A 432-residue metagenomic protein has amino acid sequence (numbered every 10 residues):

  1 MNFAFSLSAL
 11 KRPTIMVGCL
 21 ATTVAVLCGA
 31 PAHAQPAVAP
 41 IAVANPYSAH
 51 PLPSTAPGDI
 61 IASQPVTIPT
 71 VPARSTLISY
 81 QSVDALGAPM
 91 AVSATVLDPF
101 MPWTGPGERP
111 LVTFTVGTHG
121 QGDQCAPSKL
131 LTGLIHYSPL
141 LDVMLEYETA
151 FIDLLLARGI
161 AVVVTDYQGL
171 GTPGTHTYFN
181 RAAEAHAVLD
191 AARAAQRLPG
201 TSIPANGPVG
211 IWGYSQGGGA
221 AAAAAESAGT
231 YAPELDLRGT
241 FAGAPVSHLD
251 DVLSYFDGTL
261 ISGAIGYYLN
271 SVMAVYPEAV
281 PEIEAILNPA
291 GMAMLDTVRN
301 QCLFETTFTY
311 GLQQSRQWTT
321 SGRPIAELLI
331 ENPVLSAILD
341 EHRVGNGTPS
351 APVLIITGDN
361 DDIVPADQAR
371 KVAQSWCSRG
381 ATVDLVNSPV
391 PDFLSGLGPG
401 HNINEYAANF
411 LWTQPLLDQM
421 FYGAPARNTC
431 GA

Functional and structural regions predicted by a protein language model:
N2, H33-G107: Catalytic-loop region of hydrolases
D84-S93, L97-G159: Short, surface-exposed "cap/lid" segments of acyl-processing enzymes
A150, A157, Y178-G200: Alpha/beta-hydrolase active-site loop
R193-G263: Primarily recognizes the serine-hydrolase "nucleophile elbow" in alpha/beta-hydrolase and SGNH/GDSL folds
A224, A351-V353, P365-W376: Short alpha-helix in the alpha/beta-hydrolase fold that links the catalytic acid
V246-N346: Accessory cap/linker subdomain of secreted extracellular hydrolases
S336-A337, S378-A432: C-terminal catalytic histidine-bearing segment of alpha/beta-hydrolase fold enzymes
P349, L354-D361: Short beta-strand/loop motif that positions the catalytic acidic residue of the alpha/beta-hydrolase fold
